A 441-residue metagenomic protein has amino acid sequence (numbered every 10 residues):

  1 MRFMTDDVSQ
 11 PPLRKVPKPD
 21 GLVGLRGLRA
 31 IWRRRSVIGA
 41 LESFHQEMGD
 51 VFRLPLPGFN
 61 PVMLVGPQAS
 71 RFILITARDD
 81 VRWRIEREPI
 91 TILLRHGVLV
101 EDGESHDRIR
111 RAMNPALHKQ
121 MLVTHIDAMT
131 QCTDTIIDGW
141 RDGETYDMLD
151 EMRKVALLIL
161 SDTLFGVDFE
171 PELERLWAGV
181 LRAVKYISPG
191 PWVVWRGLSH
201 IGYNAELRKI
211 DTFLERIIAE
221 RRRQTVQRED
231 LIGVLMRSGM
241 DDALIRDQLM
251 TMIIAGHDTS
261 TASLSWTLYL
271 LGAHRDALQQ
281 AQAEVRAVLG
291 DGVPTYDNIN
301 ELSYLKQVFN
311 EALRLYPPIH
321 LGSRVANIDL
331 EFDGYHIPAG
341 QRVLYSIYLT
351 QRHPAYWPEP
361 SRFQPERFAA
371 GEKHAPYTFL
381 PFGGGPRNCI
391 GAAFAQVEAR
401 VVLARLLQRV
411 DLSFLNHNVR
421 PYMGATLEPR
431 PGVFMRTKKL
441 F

Functional and structural regions predicted by a protein language model:
R2-Q46, P57-N60, P67-T76, E86-D168 (+5 more regions): Cytochrome P450 catalytic-domain helical core, especially the substrate-recognition surface and oxygen-activation
R26-R29, N114, H118-Q120, L207-L264 (+4 more regions): Conserved cytochrome P450 catalytic core segment spanning the I/J/K helices
R29-G49, T212, R216, G292-D333 (+1 more regions): Conserved cytochrome P450 K-helix E-x-x-R motif and the immediately C-terminal K′/meander segment
T225-I232, Q282-L302, L315-Y335, T350 (+2 more regions): Cytochrome P450 fold signature focused on the C-terminal beta-domain
I254-D258, P376-V419: Cytochrome P450 heme-iron axial ligand motif
T259-L278, Q282-E284, A393-Q408: Cytochrome P450 catalytic-core helices
Y345-E372: Conserved cytochrome P450 K-helix/beta-meander segment immediately N-terminal to the heme-binding cysteine loop
